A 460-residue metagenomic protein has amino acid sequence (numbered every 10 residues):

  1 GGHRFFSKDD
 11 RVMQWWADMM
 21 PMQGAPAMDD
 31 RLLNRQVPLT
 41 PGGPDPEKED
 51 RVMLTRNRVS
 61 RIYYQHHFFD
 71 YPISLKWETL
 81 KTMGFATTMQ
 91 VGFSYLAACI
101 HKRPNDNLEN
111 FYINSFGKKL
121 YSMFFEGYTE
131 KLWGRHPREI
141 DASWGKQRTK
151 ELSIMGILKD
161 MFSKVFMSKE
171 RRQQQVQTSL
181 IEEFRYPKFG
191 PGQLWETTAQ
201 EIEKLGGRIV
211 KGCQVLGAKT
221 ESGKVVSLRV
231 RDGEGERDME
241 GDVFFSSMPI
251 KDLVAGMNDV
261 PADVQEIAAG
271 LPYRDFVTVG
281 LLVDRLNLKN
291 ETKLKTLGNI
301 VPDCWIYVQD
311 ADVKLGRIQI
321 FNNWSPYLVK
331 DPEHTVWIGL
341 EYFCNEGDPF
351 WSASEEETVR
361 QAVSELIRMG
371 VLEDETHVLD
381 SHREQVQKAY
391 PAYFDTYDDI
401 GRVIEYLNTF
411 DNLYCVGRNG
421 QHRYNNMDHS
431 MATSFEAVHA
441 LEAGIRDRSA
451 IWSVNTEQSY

Functional and structural regions predicted by a protein language model:
G1-C99, K150: Dinucleotide-binding Rossmann-like beta1-alpha1 core, especially the glycine-rich loop that anchors the ADP
M13-M20, E109, I113, T129 (+5 more regions): Non-transmembrane alpha-helical segments in soluble domains of secreted/periplasmic/extracellular proteins
W77-T79, M83-E221, V226, E240: Active-site/ligand-binding neighborhood in enzyme catalytic cores
T79, V254-A255, R423: Glycine/Thr-rich phosphate-binding loops of Rossmann-like dinucleotide-binding domains
P187, K211-G370, Y406, S449-N455: Mid-domain catalytic core of redox enzymes that form a hydrophobic substrate pocket/lid adjacent to a catalytic redox
R208-V210, L379-H382, Y414: General small-molecule cofactor/ligand-binding pocket signal
R383-Q387, Y393-Y460: C-terminal lid/capping helical subdomain adjacent to the catalytic/cofactor pocket in oxidative enzymes
